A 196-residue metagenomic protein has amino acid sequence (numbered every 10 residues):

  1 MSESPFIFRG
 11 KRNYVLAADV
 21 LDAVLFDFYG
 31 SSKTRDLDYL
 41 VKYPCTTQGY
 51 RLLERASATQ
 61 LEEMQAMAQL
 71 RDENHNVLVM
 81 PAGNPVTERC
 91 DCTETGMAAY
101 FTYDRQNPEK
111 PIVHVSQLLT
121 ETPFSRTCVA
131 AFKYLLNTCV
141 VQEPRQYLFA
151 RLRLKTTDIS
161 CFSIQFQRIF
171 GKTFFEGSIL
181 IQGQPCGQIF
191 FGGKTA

Functional and structural regions predicted by a protein language model:
M1-V41: N-terminal ordered "arm"
M1-Y14, G83-S125, L135: Catalytic strand-loop segment that frames the active site of acyl-thioester-processing enzymes
S2-S4, S31-S32, S57, P111 (+4 more regions): Generic serine detector
D19-F26, E121-A130: Short amphipathic alpha-helical face segments that pack within enzyme cores and frequently flank/anchor catalytic
L25-L61, A66-A68, V129-R168, K172 (+2 more regions): Hydrophobic beta-strand-centered segment that forms part of the acyl-chain substrate-binding groove
C45-F101, Q167-A196: HotDog/MaoC-like acyl-thioester-processing domains
